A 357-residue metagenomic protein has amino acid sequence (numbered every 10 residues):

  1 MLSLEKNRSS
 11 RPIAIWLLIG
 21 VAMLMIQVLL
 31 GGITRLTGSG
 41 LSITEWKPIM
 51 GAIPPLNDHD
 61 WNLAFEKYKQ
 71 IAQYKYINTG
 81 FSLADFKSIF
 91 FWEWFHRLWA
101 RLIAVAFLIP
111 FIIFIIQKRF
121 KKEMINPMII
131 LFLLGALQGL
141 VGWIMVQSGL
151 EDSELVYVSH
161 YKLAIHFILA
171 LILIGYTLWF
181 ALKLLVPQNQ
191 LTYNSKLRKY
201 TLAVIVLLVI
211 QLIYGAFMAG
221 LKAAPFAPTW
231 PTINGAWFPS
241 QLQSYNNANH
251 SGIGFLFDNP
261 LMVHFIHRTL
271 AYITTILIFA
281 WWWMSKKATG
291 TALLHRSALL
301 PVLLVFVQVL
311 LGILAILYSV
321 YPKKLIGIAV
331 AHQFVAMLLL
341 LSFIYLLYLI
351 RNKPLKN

Functional and structural regions predicted by a protein language model:
M1-N357: Polytopic transmembrane helical bundles with strong interfacial aromatic enrichment
